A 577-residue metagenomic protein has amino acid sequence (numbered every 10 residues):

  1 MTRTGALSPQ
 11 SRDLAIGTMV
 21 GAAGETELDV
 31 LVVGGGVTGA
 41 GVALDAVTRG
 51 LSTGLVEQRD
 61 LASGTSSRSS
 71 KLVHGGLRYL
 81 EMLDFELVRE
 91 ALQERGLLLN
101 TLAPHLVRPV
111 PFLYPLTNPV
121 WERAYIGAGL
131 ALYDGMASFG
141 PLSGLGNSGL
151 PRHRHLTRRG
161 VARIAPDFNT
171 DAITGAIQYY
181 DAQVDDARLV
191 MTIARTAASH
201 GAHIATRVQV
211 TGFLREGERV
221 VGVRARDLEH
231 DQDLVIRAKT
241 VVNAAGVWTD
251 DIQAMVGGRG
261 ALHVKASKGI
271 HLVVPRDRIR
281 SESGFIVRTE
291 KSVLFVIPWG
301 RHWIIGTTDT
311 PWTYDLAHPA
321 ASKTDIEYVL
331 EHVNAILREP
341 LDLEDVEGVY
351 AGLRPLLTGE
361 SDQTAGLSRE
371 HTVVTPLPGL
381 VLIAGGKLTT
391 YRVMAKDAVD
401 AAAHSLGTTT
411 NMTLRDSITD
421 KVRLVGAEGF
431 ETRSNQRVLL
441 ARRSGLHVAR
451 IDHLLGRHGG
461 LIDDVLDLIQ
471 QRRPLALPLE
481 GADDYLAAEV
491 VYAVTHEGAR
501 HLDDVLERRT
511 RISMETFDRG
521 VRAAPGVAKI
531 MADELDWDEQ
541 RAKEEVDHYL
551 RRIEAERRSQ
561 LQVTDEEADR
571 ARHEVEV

Functional and structural regions predicted by a protein language model:
M1-V30, D45-R49: Extreme N-terminal leader/targeting segments of oxidoreductases
T18, E27, R59, H105 (+12 more regions): C-terminal accessory subdomains/tails of enzymes that are appended
T26-L28, H230-T240: Core beta-strand elements of the Rossmann-like FAD/NAD(P) dinucleotide-binding domain in flavoenzyme oxidoreductases
V32-V33, I236-G246: Short hydrophobic core segments
G34-G36, Q58: Glycine-rich Rossmann-fold phosphate-binding loop(s) that bind the pyrophosphate of adenine dinucleotide cofactors
V47-S67: Glycine-rich FAD pyrophosphate-binding loop
K71-G160: Dinucleotide-binding Rossmann-like beta1-alpha1 core, especially the glycine-rich loop that anchors the ADP
T206-V221: A conserved short coil-to-beta-strand element within the FAD-binding core of flavoproteins
